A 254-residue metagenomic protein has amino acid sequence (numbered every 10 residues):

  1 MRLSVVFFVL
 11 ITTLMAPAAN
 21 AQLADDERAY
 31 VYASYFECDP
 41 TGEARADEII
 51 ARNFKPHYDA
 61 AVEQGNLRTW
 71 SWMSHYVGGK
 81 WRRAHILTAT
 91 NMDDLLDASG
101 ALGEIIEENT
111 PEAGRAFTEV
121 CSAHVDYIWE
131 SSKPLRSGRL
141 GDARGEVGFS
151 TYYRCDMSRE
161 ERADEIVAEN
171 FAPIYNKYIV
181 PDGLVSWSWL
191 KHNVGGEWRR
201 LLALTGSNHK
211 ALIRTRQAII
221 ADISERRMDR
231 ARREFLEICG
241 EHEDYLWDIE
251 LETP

Functional and structural regions predicted by a protein language model:
S4-M15: Bacterial N-terminal signal peptides
N20-E108, A116-P254: Short S/T/G/P-rich N-terminal loop/turn motif that feeds into the first structured element of a domain
